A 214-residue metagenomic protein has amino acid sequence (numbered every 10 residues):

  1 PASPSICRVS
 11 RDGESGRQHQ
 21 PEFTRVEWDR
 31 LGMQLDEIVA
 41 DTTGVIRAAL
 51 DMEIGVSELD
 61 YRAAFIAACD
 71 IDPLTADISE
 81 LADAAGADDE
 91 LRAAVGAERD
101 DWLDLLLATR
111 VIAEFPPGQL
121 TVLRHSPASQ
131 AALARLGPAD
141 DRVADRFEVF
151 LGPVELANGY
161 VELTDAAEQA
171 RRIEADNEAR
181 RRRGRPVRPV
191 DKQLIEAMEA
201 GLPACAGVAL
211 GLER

Functional and structural regions predicted by a protein language model:
P1-G44, R62, D70-R214: A translation/RNA-centric and nucleic-acid-associated enzymatic feature enriched in Class II aminoacyl-tRNA synthetases
I38-S57: Acidic, low-complexity central loop/insert segments
G55, L59-A67: Extended, non-catalytic structural segments that build the interaction scaffolds of large macromolecular assemblies
